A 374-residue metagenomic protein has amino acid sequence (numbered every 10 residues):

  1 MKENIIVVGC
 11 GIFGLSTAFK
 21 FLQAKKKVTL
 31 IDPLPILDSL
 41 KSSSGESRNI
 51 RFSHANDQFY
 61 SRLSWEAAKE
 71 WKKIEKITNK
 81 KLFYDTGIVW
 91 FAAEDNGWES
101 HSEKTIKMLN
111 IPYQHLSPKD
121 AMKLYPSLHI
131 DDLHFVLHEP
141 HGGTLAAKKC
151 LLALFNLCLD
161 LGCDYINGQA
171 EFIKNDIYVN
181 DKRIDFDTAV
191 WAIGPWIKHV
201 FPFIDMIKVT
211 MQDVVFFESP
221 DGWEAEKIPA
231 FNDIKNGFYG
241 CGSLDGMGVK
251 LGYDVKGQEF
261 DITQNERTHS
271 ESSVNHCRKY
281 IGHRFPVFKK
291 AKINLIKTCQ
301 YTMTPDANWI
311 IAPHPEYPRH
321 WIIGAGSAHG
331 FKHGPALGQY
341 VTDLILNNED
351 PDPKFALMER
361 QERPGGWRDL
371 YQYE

Functional and structural regions predicted by a protein language model:
E3-L30: N-terminal Rossmann-like FAD-binding beta1-loop-alpha1 element of flavoenzymes
F19-Q23, K81-F83, I193-Y317: Active-site substrate-recognition segment that forms the wall of the catalytic cavity or substrate channel
Q23-S43: Glycine-rich FAD pyrophosphate-binding loop
S47-L124, G237: Dinucleotide-binding Rossmann-like beta1-alpha1 core, especially the glycine-rich loop that anchors the ADP
A93-L161, I166-N167, F172-I173, M303: Flavin (FAD/FMN) cofactor-binding and adjacent substrate-gating region of FAD-dependent oxidoreductase domains
L145-W223: Predominantly flavin-linked oxidoreductase catalytic cores and closely associated redox partners
H283-E374: C-terminal catalytic lobe of FAD-dependent flavoproteins
